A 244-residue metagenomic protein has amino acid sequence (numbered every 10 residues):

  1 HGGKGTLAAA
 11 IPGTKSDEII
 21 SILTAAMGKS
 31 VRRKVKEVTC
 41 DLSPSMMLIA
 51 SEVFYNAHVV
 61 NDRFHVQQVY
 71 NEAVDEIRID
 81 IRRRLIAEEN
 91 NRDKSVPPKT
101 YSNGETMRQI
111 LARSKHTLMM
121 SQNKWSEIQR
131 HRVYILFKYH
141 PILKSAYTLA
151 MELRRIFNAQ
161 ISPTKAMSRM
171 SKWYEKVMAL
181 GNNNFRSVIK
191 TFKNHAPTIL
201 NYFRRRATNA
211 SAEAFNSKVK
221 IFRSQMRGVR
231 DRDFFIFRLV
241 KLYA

Functional and structural regions predicted by a protein language model:
H1-P12, T24: Short conserved beta-strand segments at catalytic cores or DNA/RNA-binding microdomains of nucleic-acid binding
K4, A25-N56, V60, F64-Q67 (+1 more regions): Acidic/histidine-rich catalytic cores and adjacent linkers of DNA breakage/strand-transfer/modification proteins
G13-D17, E37: Short, flexible loop segments at the rims of nucleotide/cofactor-binding pockets, characterized by
S16-T24: Structural motif
V66-A87: Short alpha-helix plus adjacent loop in nuclease-associated cores
